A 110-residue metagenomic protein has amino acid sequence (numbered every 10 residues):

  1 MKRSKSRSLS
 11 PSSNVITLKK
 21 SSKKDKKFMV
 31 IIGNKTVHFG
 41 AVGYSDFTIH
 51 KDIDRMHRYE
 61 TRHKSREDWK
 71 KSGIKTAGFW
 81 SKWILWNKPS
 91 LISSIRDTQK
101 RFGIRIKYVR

Functional and structural regions predicted by a protein language model:
M1-R110: Arg/Lys-rich, low-complexity, intrinsically disordered basic segments
